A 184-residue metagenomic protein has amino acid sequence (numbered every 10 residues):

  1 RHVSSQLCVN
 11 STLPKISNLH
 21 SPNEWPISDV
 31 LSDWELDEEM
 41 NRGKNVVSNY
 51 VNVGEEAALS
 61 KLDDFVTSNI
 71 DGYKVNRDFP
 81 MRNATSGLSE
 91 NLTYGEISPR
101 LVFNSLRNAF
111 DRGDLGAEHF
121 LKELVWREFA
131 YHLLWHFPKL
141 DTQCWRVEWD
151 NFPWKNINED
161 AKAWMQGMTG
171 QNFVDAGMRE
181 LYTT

Functional and structural regions predicted by a protein language model:
R1-W149: Glycine/tryptophan-enriched, flexible segments
R42-G43, F103, W126, W154 (+3 more regions): Tryptophan-centered motif/residue detector
V47-N49, G54, S98, P153 (+3 more regions): Poly-acidic low-complexity segments
Y131, H136, E159-T184: C-terminal substrate/ligand-recognition segments
K139-A163, M168: Helix-loop-helix junctions that connect adjacent transmembrane helices in secondary transporters/permeases, recognized
